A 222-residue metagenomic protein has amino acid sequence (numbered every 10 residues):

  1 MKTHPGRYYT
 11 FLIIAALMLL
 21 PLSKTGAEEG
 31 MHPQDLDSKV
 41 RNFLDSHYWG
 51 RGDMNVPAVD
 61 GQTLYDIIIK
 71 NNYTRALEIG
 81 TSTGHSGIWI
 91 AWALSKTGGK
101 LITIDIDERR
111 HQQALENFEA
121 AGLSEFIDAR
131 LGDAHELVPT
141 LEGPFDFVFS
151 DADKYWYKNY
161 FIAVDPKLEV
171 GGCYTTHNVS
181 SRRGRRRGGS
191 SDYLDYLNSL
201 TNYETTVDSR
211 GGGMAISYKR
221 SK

Functional and structural regions predicted by a protein language model:
H4-G6, F11, L17-F147, K154-K222: A short alpha-helical cap/connector motif
